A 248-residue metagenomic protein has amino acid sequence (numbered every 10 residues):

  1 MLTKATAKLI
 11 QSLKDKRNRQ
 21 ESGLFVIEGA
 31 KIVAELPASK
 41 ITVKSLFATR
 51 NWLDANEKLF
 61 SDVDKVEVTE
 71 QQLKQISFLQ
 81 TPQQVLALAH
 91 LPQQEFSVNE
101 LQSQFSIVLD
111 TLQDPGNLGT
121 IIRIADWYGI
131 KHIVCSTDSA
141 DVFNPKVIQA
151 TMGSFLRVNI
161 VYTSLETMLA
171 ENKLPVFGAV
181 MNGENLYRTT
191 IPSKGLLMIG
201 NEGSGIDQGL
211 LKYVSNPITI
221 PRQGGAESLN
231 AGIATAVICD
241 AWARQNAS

Functional and structural regions predicted by a protein language model:
M1-L53, S139-A140: Boundary-proximal intrinsically disordered activation/regulatory segments immediately upstream of a helical core
G29, Q113-T120, L229-G232: Amphipathic alpha-helical repeat scaffolds
A38, Q93-N182: RNA substrate-binding interface of SAM-dependent RNA methyltransferases
L59-T69, Q104, P175-V176, T190-L196 (+1 more regions): Active-site regions of enzymes building and remodeling cell-envelope glycoconjugates
K65-H90: Glycine/small-residue-rich loop that forms an oxyanion/phosphate-binding "nest" at active or ligand-binding sites
Q84, D126-Y128, S139-L156, Q208-S248: Structured adenosyl-cofactor binding patch, chiefly the S-adenosyl-L-methionine
G178-A226: Active-site/ligand-binding-proximal alpha/beta "capping" segment
